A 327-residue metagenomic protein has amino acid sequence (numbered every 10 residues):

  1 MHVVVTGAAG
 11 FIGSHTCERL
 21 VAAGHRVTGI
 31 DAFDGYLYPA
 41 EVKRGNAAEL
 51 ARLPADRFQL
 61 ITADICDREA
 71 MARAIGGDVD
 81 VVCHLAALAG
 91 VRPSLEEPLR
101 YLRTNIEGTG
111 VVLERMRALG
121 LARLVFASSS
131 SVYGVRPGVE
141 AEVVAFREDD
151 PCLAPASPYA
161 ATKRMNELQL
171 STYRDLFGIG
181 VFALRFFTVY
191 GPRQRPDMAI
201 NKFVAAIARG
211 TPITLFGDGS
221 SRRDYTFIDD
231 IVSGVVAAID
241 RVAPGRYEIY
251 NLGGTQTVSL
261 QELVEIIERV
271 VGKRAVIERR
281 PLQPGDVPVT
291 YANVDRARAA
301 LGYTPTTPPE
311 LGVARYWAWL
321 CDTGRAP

Functional and structural regions predicted by a protein language model:
M1-R185: N-terminal Rossmann-like NAD(P)+-binding domain of SDR-like oxidoreductases, especially those catalyzing
F11, F126, Y133, Y173 (+6 more regions): Conserved hydrophobic/aromatic "anchor" residues that stabilize well-ordered secondary structure elements
A48-D56, V143-D150, F177-G178, V204-L215 (+2 more regions): A short C-terminal helix-loop "cap" of Rossmann-like NAD(P)-dependent dehydrogenase/epimerase domains
R73-G77, R115, A206, G234 (+1 more regions): CheY-like receiver
S94, E148-P155, I179-P192, F203-T226 (+3 more regions): A conserved pocket-lining segment of Rossmann-fold NAD(P)-dependent short-chain dehydrogenase/reductase
V135-P137, P192-Q194, M198: Short beta-loop-alpha junction of Rossmann-like oxidoreductase domains
M165, Q169-Y173, F203, L263 (+1 more regions): Hydrophobic alpha-helix immediately C-terminal to the catalytic Tyr-X-X-X-Lys motif of short-chain
I207-P327: C-terminal substrate-binding subdomain of Rossmann-fold SDR/epimerase-dehydratase oxidoreductases
